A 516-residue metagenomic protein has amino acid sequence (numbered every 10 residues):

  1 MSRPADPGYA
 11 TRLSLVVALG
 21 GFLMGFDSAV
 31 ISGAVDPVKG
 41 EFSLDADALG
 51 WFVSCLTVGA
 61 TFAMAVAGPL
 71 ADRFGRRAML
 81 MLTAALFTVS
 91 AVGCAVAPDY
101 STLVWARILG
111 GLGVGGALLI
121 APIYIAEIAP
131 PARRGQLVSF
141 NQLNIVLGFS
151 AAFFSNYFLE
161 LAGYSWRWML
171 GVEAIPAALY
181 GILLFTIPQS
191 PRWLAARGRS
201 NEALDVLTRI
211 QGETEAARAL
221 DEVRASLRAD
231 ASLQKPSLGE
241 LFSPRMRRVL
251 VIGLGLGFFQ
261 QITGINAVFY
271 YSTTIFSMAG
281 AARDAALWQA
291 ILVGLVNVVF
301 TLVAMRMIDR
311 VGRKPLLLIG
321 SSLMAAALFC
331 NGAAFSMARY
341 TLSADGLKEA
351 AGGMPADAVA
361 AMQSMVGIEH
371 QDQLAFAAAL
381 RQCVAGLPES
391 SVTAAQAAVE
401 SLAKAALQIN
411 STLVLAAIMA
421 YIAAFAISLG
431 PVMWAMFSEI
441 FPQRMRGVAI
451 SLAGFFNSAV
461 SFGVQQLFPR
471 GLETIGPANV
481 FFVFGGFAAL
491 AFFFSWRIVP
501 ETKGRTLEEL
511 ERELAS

Functional and structural regions predicted by a protein language model:
M1-S516: Transmembrane-helix signature of 12-pass secondary carriers
